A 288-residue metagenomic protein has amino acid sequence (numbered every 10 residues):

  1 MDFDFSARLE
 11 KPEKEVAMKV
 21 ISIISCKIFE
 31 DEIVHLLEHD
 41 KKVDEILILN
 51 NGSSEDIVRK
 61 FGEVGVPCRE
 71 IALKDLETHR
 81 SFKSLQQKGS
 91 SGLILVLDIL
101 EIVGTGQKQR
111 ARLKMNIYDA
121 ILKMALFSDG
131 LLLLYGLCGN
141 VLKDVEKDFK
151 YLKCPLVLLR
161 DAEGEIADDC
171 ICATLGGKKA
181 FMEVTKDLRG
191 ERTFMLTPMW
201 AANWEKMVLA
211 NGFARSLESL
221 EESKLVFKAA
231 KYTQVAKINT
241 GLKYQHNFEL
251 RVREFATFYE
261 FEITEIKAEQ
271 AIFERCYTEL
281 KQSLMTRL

Functional and structural regions predicted by a protein language model:
M1-A17: N-terminal amphipathic/basic-hydrophobic helices that include classical n-h-c signal peptides and signal-anchor
K14-Q107: N-terminal glycine-rich anion-binding loop in soluble enzyme alpha/beta folds
I23-E32, G104-Q107, A111, L131-D144 (+4 more regions): Gly/Ser/Thr-rich loops at beta-strand to alpha-helix junctions that form or flank small-molecule/cofactor-binding
L37-K42, D148-K150, R251-F258: Short, solvent-exposed amphipathic alpha-helical segments in soluble enzyme and RNA/protein-processing domains
K114-F127: Short, well-structured alpha-helical segments in soluble
L142-L209: Long, charge-dense
E183-N247: A conserved mid-domain beta-alpha-beta active-site/ligand-binding segment of alpha/beta enzyme cores
L220-L288: Extended, basic/helix-rich recognition subdomains
